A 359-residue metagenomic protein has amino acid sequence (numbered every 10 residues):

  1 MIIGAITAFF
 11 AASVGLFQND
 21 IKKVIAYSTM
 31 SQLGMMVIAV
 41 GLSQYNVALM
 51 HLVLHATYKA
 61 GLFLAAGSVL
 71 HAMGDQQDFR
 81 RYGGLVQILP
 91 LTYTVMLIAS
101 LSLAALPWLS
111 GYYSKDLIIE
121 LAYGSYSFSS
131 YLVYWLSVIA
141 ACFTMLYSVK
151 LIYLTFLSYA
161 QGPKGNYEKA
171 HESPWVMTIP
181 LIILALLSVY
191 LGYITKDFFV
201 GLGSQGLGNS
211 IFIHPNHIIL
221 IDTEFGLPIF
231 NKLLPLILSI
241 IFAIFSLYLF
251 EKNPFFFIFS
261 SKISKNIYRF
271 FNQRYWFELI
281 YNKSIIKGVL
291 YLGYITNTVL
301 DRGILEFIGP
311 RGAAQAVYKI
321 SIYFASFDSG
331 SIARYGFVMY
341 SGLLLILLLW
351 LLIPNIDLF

Functional and structural regions predicted by a protein language model:
M1-K169, L187, Y193: Hydrophobic transmembrane alpha-helices and their helix-loop junctions in integral membrane proteins
G4, A99, M177-Y190, S210-P215 (+2 more regions): Hydrophobic membrane-spanning alpha-helices of multi-pass integral membrane proteins
Y45-A48, L52, Y131, W135 (+6 more regions): Hydrophobic, aromatic-rich alpha-helical transmembrane segments and their membrane-interface anchor motifs
K59-F63, Y131-E172, I179-I183, K196-V200 (+4 more regions): Predominantly late transmembrane helices and immediately cytosolic-facing juxtamembrane segments
Q87-M96, H171-L186, R334-M339: Alpha-helical transmembrane segments and their helix-start/interface "positive-inside/aromatic belt" motifs in integral
M96-A104, P180-F199, R274, L290-T296: Hydrophobic alpha-helical membrane-insertion segments
L97, T144, L184-Y190, F242 (+1 more regions): Hydrophobic alpha-helical transmembrane segments of multi-pass integral membrane proteins
G203-L233, I237, L249-F359: Aromatic-capped, Gly/Pro-kinked transmembrane alpha-helices
